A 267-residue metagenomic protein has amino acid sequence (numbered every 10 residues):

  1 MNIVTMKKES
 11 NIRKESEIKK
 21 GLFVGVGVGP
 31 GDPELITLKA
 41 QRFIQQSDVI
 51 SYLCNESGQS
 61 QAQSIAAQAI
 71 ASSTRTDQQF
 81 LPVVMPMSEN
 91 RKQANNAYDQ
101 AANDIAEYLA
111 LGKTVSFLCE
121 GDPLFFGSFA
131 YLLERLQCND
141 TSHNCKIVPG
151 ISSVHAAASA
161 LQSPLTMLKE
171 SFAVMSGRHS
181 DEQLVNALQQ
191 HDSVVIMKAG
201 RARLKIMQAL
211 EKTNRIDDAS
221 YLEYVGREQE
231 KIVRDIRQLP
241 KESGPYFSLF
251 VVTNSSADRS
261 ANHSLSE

Functional and structural regions predicted by a protein language model:
N2-K8, E17-P33, L38-A40, Q45-H143 (+5 more regions): Class I S-adenosyl-L-methionine
F23, F80-P82, C145-I147, V174 (+1 more regions): Conserved beta-strand scaffold positions in the cores of enzyme catalytic domains, especially in NTP/NDP-utilizing
F23, L188-E267: A contiguous loop/helix-start segment that scaffolds small-molecule binding in enzyme catalytic cores
P30-G31, N55-S57, M85, E170-H179 (+2 more regions): Short, acidic/turn-prone active-site loops that include or flank metal/cofactor- and phosphate-binding residues
D48, K113, Q162, H191-D192: Residue-level detector of structured alpha->beta connecting loops
Y52, P82, F117-C119, I147-G150 (+3 more regions): General beta-strand structural signal in soluble alpha/beta enzymes
G121, F125-Q190, S255-D258: Class I SAM-dependent methyltransferase SAM-binding "motif I" and its flanking Rossmann-like core
